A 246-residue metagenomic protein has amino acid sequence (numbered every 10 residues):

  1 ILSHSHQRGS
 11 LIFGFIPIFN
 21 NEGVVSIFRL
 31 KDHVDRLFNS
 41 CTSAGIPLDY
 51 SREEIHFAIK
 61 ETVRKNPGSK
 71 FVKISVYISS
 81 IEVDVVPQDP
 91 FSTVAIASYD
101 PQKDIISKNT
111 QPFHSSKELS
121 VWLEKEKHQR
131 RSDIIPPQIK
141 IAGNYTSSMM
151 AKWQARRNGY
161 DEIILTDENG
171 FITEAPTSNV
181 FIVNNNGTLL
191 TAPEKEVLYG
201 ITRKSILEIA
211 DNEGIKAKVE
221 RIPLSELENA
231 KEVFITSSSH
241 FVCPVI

Functional and structural regions predicted by a protein language model:
I1-Y50, H56-E61, V83-I246: Helix-start/capping segments and mature chain N-termini
R64-K70, I215: Short secondary-structure junctions
S69-F71, Y160-D161: Short secondary-structure junction motifs
S75-S79: Short loop/turn motifs enriched for small/polar and acidic residues
